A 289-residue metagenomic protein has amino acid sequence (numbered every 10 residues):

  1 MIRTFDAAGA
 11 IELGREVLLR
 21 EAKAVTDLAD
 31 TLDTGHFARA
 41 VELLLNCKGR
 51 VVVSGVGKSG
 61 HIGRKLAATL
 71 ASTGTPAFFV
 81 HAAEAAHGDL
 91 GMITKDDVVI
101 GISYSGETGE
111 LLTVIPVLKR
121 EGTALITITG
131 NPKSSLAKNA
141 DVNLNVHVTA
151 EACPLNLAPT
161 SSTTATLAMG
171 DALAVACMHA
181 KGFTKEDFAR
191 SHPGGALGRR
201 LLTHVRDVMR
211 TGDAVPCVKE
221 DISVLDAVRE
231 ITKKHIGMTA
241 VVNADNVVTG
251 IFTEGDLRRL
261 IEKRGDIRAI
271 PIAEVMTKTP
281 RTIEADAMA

Functional and structural regions predicted by a protein language model:
M1-R3, G9-N46: An N-terminal, well-structured beta->alpha segment
R20-A24, L28-T31, C47, T69 (+11 more regions): Change "in soluble alpha/beta enzymes" to "in soluble alpha/beta proteins
E21, G55, I100, L173 (+4 more regions): Terminal peptide-recognition signature
L45, G49-V56, G60-A168, A174-C177: Glycine-rich phosphate-binding loops that contact phosphosugars or nucleotide phosphates
A82-H87, S223-V224, M288-A289: Short acidic loop-to-helix transition motifs that present clustered carboxylates
A158-V208: YjeF_N-associated NAD(P)HX repair module
A189-A214, V248-A289: Tandem CBS (Bateman) regulatory domains
C217-K219, E230, G237-I251, I283-A285: Cytosolic beta-strand hydrophobic patch enriched in CBS
